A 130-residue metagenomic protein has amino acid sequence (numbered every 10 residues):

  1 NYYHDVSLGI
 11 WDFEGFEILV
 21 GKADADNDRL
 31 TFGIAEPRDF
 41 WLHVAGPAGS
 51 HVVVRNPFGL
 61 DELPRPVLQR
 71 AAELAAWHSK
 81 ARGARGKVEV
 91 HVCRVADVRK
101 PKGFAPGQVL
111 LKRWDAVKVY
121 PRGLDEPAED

Functional and structural regions predicted by a protein language model:
N1-D130: Duplex nucleic acid-engaging cores and interfaces of nucleic-acid transaction enzymes
